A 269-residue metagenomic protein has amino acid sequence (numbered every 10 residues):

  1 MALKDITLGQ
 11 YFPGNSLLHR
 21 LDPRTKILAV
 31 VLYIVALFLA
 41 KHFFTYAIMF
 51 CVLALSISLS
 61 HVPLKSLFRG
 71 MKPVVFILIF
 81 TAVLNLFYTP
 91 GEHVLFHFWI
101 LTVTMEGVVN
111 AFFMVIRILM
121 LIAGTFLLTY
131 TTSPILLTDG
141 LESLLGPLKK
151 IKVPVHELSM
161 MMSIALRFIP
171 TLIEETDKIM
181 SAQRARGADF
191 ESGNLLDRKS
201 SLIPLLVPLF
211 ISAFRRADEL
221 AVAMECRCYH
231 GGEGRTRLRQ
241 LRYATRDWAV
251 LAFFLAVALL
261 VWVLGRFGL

Functional and structural regions predicted by a protein language model:
M1-T45, M49-A54, S58-S60, S143-V153 (+3 more regions): Transmembrane alpha-helix interface motif
N15, F38, V62-S66, F98 (+4 more regions): Membrane-helix interfacial "entry" motifs
K26, K65-V75, D247-V250: Alpha-helical transmembrane segments and their helix-start/interface "positive-inside/aromatic belt" motifs in integral
H42, Y46, H61-K65, T89-H97 (+2 more regions): Transmembrane helix-loop junctions in multipass membrane proteins, especially transporters and channels
V52-S58, M71-I79: Small-residue-enriched core segments of transmembrane alpha-helices in multipass membrane transport and channel
V74-A188, L195: Juxtamembrane/interface alpha-helical elements of multi-pass membrane proteins
